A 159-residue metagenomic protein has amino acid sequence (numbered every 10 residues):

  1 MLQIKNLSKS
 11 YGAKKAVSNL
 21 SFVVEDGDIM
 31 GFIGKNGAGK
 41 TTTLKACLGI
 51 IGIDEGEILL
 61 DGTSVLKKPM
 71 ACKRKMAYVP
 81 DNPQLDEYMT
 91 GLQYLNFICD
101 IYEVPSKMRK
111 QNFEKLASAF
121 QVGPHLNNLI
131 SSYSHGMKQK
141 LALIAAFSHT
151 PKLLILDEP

Functional and structural regions predicted by a protein language model:
K35-G39: Walker A (P-loop) phosphate-binding loop of ABC-type ATPase nucleotide-binding domains
G56-K67, A71-C72, M76: Conserved ABC transporter NBD signature motif
N96, D100, K107-H125: Conserved ABC ATPase "signature" region
L129-Y133: Conserved ABC ATPase signature
L154-E158: Catalytic Walker B motif of ABC-type/P-loop ATPase nucleotide-binding domains
